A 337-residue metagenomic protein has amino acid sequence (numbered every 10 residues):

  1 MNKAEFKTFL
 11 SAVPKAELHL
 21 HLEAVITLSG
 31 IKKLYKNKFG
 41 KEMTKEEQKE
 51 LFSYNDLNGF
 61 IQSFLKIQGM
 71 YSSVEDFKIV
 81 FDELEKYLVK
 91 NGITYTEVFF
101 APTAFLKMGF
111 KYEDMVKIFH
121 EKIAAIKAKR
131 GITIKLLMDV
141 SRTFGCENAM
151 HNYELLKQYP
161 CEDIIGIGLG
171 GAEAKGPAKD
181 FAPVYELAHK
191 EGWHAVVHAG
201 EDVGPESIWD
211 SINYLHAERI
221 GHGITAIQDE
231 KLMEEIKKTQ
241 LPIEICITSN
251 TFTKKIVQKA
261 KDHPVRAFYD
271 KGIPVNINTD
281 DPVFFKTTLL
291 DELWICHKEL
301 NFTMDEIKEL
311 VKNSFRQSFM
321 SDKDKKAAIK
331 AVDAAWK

Functional and structural regions predicted by a protein language model:
M1-W193, D202-S207, Y214-L215, R219 (+2 more regions): Metal-cofactor-binding active-site regions of metalloenzymes
H198: Short HxH-centered metal-ligating active-site micro-motif
